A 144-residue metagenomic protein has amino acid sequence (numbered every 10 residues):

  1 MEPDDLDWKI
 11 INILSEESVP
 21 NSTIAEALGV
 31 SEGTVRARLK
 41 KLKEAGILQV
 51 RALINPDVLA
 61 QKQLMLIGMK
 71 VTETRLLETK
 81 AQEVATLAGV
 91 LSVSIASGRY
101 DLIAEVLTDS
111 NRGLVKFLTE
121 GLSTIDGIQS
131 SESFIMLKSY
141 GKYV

Functional and structural regions predicted by a protein language model:
M1-V144: A compositional/biophysical signature of low hydrophobicity enriched in polar/charged and small residues
